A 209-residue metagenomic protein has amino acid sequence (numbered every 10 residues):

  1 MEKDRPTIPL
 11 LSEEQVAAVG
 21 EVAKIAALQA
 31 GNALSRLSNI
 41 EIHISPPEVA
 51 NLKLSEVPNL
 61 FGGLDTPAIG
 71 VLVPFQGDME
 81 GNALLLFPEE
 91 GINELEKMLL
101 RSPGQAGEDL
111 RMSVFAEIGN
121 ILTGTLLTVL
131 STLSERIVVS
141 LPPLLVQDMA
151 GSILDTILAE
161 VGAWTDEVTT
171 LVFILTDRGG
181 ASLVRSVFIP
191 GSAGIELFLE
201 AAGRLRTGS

Functional and structural regions predicted by a protein language model:
E2-S209: Composition-driven recognition of glycine/serine/threonine/acidic- and proline-rich low-complexity segments and repeats
